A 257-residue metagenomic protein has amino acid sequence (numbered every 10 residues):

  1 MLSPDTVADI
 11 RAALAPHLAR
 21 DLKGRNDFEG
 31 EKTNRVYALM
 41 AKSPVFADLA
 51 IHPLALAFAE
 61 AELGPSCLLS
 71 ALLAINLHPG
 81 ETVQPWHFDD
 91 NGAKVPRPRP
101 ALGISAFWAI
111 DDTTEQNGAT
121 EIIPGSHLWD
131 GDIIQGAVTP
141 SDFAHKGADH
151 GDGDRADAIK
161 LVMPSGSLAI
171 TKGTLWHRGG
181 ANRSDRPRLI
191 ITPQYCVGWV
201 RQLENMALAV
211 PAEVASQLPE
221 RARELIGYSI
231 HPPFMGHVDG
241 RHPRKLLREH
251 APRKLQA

Functional and structural regions predicted by a protein language model:
M1, P85, S105-A109, I122 (+3 more regions): Conserved hydrophobic/aromatic beta-strand scaffold that supports enzyme active sites
M1-R97: Non-heme Fe(II)-dependent double-stranded beta-helix
L2-P4, A74-L77, T113-E115, H127-L128 (+2 more regions): Short, solvent-exposed loop/turn segments at secondary-structure junctions
K32, K42, S70, L102-I104 (+3 more regions): Residues that flank catalytic or metal-binding motifs in active/ligand-binding sites
P65, P79, G92-P100, A109-A119 (+1 more regions): Active-site region of the double-stranded beta-helix
T82-F88, P96-R97, Q116-I122, G131-Q135 (+2 more regions): A short secondary-structure junction signal
P96-E115, V162-S165, I170, Q194-V197: Short, conserved beta-strand element in jelly-roll/cupin
W129-I170, T174, G180-A257: Conserved double-stranded beta-helix
